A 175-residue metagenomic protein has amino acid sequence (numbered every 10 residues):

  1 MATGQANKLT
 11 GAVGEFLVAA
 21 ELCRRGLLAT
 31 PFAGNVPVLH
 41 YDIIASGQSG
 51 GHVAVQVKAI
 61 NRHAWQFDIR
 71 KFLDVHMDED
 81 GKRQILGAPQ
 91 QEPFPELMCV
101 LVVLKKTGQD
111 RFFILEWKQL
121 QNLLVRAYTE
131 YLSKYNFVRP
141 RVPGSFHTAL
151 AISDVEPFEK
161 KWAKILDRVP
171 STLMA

Functional and structural regions predicted by a protein language model:
M1-L39, I44-A175: Mixed-charge (Asp/Glu-Lys/Arg
